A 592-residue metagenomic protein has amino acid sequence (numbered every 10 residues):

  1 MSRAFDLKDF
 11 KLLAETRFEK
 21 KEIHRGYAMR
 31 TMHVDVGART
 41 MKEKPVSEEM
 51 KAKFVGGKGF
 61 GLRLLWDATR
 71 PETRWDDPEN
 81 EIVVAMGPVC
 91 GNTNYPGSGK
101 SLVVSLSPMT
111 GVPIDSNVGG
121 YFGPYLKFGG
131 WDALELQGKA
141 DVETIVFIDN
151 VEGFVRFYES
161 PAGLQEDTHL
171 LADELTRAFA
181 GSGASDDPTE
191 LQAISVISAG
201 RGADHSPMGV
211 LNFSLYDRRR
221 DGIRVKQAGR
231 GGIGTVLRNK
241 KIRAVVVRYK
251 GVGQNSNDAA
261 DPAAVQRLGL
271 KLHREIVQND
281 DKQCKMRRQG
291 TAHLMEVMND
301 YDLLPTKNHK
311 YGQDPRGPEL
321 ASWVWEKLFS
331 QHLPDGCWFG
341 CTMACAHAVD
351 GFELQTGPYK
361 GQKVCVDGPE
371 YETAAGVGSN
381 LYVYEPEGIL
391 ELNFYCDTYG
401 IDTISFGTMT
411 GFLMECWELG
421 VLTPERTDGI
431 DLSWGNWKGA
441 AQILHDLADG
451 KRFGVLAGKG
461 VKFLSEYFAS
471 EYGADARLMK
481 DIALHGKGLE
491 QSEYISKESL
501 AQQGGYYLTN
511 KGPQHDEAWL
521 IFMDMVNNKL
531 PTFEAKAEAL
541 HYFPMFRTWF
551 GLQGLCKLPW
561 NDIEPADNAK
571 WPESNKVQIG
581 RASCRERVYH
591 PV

Functional and structural regions predicted by a protein language model:
S2-R230, G234, N239-Q254, A259-D280 (+1 more regions): Protein-protein interaction/assembly regions in multi-subunit complexes
S98-K100, T176, A180-I197, R201-R587: Extended C-terminal regions of large enzymes
V588-V592: Hydrophobic alpha-helical segments, chiefly the membrane-spanning helices and signal/signal-anchor peptides
